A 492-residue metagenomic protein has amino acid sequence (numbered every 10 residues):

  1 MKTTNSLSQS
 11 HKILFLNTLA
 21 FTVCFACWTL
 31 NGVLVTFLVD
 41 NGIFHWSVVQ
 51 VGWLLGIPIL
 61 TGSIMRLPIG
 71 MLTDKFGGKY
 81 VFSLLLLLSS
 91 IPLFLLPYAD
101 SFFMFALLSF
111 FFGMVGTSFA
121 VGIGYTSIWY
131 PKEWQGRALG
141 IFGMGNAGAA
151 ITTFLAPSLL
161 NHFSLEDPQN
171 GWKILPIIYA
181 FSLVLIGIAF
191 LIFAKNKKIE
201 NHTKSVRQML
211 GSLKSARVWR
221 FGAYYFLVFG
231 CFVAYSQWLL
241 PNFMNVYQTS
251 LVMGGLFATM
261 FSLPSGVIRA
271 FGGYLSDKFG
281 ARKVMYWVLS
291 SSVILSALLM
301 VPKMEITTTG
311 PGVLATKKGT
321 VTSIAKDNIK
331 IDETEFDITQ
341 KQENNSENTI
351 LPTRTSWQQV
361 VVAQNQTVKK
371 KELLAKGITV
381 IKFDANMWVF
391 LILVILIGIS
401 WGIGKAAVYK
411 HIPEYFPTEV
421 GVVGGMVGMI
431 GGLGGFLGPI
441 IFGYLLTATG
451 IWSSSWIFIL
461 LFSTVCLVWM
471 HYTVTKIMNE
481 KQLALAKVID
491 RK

Functional and structural regions predicted by a protein language model:
K12-D40, T153, Y235-L240, G438: Extracytoplasmic
N31-V35, A216-V267, M300-K303, K405: Extracytoplasmic gate region of multi-pass secondary transporters
W53-G70, T259-F271: Central cavity-lining transmembrane alpha-helices of secondary-active solute carriers, predominantly the Major
I64-F102: Conserved MFS/SLC helix-loop-helix module at the cytosolic interface between two early adjacent transmembrane helices
L87-D100, S291-T307, V380-F383: C-terminal ends and interior cores of transmembrane alpha-helices in multi-pass membrane transporters/permeases
L108-G145: Cytoplasmic helix-loop-helix junction between adjacent transmembrane helices in 12-TM secondary transporters
G136-P157, G428-G438: Glycine-rich segments within core transmembrane alpha-helices of 12-TM secondary carriers
A180-E200, C466-V474: C-terminal membrane-cytosol helix-exit motif in multi-pass small-molecule transporters
